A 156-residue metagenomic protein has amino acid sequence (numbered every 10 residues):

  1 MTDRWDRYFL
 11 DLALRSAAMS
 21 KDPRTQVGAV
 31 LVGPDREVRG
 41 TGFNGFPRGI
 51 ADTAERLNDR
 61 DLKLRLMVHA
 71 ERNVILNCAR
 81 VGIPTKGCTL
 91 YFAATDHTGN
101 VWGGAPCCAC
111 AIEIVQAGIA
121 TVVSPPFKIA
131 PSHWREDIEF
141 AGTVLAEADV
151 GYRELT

Functional and structural regions predicted by a protein language model:
M1-T25: Short, basic/aromatic recognition patches
D3-R4, G40-L155: Zn2+-dependent cytidine deaminase-like catalytic core
Q26-G40: Short beta-strand scaffold segments in enzyme catalytic cores
